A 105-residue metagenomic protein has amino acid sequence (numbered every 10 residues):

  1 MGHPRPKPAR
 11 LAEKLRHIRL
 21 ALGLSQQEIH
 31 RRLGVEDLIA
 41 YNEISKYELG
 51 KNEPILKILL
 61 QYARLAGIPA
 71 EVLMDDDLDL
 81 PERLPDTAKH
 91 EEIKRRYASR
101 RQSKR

Functional and structural regions predicted by a protein language model:
M1-L22: A short, Lys/Arg-rich alpha-helix, primarily the initiator
G2-R5, R64, M74-R105: Short, charged recognition helix plus adjacent turn of helix-turn-helix-like nucleic-acid-binding domains
R10-E13, G23-L24, I39, P54-K57: Residue-level signal for the short linker/turn that defines the boundary of a DNA-recognition helix
I29-L33: Short alpha-helical "recognition helix" segments of helix-turn-helix
G34-E53: Recognition helix of helix-turn-helix/homeodomain-like DNA-binding domains that insert into the DNA major groove
K51, I55-V72: DNA major-groove recognition helix of helix-turn-helix/homeodomain DNA-binding modules
